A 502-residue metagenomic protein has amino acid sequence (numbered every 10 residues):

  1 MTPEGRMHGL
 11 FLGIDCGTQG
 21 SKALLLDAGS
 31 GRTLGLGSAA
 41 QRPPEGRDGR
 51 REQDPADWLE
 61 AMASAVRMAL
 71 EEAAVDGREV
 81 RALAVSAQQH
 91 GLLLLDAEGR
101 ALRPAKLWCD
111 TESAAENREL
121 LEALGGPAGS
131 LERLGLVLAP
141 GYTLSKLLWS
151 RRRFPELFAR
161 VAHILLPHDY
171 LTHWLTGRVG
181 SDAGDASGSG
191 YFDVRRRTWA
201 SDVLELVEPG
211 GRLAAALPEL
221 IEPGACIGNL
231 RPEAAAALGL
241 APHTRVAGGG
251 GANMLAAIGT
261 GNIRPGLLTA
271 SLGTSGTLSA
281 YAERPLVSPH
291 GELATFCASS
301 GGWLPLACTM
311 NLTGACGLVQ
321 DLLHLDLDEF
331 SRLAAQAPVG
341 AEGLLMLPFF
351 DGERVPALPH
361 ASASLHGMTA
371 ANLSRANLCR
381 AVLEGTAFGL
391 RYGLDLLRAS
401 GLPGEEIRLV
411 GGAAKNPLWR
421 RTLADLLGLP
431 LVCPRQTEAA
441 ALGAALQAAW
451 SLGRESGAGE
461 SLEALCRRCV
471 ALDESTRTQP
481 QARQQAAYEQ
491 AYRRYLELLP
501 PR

Functional and structural regions predicted by a protein language model:
M1-R103, E132, R160, A235-A236 (+5 more regions): N-terminal glycine/serine-rich phosphate-binding loop of ATP-dependent small-molecule kinases, especially carbohydrate
T2, L12-G13, L121-L134, Y142 (+5 more regions): Active-site core segments that coordinate phosphate-bearing ligands/cofactors across diverse enzyme families
G31, D54, L83, D110 (+3 more regions): Residue-level signal for inorganic ion chemistry
R32, A39-R42, W108, A186 (+3 more regions): A generic structural motif
L34-A39, P218-E219, T476: Structural signal for short hydrophobic segments within the conserved structured cores of catalytic domains across
S38-A39, K106-S113, A186, T274-G276 (+1 more regions): Short, acidic/turn-prone active-site loops that include or flank metal/cofactor- and phosphate-binding residues
E71-C109, L136-G141, T172-D193, E219-G224: Short beta-strand-loop/turn "lid" adjacent to the catalytic site in phosphate-handling enzymes
K106, D110-A123, L446: Short alpha-helix plus adjacent loop in nuclease-associated cores
